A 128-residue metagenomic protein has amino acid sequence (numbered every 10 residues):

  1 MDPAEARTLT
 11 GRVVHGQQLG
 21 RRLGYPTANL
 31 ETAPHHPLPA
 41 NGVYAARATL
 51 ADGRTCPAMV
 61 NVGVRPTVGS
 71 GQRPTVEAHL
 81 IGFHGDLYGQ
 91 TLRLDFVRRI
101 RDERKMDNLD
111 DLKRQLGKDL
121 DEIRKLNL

Functional and structural regions predicted by a protein language model:
D2-L128: Phosphate/ribose-recognition catalytic cores of enzymes acting on nucleotide-derived substrates
